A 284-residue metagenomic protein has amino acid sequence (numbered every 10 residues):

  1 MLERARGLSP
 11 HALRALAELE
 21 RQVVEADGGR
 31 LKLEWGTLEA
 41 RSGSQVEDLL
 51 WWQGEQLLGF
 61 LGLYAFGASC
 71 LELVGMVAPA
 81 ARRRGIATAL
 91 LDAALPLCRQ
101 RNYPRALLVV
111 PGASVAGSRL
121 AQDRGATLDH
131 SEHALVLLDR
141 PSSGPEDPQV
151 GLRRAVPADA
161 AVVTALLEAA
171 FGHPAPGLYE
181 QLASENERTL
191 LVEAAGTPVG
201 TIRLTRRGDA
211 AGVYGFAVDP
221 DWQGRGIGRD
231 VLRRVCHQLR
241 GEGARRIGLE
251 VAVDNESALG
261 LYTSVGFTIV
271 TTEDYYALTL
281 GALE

Functional and structural regions predicted by a protein language model:
M1-T37, P145-P174: Short amphipathic alpha-helix that is part of the acyltransferase structural core
L8, R21-V24, G28-R101, V110 (+1 more regions): Conserved donor-binding loop and adjoining core beta-sheet/short helix segment in diverse acyl/aminoacyl transferases
Q56-G59, A116, G196-G200, S257: Glycine-rich acetyl-CoA-binding "A-motif" of GNAT/NAT acetyltransferases
R83-P96, D123, G215-V218, G224-G241 (+1 more regions): Conserved acetyl-CoA-binding loop-helix of GNAT-fold acetyltransferases
P96-G112, L120, L239-E250: Conserved GNAT acetyl-CoA-binding A-motif
L107-G117, P220, L249-L259, Y275-L283: Conserved beta-strand-loop-alpha-helix junction that forms the acyl-donor binding cleft
Q122-H130, T263-T272: Conserved acetyl-CoA-binding loop of GNAT-fold acetyltransferases
P176, A183-A194, P198-R207: Phosphate-binding active sites in nucleotide-utilizing proteins
